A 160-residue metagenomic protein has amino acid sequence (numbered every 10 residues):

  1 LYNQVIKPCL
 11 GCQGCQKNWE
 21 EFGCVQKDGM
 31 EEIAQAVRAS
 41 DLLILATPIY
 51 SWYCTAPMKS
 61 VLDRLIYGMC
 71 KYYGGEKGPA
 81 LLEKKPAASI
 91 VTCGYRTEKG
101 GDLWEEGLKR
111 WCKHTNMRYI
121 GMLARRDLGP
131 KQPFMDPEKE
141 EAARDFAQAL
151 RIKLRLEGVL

Functional and structural regions predicted by a protein language model:
L1, T92, R125: Active-site donor-binding loop signature of nucleotide-sugar glycosyltransferases
L1-C70, G74, P130-P133, P137-L160: N-terminal beta1-alpha1-beta2 submodule of the flavodoxin-like/Rossmannoid cofactor-binding fold
G74-G121: Short, glycine-/small-residue-rich phosphate/pyrophosphate-handling segment
M122-K131: Short helix/strand-capping connector loops at secondary-structure junctions
